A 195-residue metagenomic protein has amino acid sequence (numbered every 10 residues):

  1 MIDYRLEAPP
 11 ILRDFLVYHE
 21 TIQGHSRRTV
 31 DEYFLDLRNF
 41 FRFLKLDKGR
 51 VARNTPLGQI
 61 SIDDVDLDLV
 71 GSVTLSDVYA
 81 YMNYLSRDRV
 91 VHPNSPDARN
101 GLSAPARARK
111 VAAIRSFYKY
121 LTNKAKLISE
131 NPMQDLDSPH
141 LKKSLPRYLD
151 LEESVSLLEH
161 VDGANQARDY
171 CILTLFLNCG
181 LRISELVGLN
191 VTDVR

Functional and structural regions predicted by a protein language model:
M1-R195: Conserved catalytic core of the tyrosine transesterase superfamily
